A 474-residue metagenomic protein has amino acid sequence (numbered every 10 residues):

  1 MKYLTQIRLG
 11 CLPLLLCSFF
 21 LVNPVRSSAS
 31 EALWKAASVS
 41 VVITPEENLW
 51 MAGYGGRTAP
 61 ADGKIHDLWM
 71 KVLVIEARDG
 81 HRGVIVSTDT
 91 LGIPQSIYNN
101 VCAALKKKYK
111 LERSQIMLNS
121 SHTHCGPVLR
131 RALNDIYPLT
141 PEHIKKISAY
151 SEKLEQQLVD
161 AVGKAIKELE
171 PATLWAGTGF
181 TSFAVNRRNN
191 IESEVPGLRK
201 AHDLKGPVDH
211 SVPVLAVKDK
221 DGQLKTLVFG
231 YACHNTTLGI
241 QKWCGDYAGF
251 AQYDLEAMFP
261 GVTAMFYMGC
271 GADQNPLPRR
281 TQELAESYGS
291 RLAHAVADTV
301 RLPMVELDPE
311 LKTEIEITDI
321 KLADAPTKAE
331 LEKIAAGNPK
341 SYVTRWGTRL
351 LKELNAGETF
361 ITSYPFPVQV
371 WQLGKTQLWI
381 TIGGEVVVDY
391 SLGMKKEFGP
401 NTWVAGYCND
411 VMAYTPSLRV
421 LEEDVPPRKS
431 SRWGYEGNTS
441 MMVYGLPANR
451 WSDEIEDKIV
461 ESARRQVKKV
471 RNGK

Functional and structural regions predicted by a protein language model:
M1-L14, N23-V25: Bacterial N-terminal signal peptides that target proteins for export
G10-L12, C17, G126-V128: Alpha-helical and His/Cys-centered functional microenvironments
S18, S27-S28: Serine residues within intrinsically disordered or low-complexity segments
N23-R26, P303-E306: N-terminal non-cleavable signal-anchor helices
S30-N119, T123-T263, Y267-G271, R280-S287 (+2 more regions): Conserved beta-alpha junction segments in alpha/beta enzyme cores
Q274-N275: Catalytic histidine-centered segment of alpha/beta-hydrolase-like enzymes
L292: Anionic-ligand-binding alpha/beta catalytic cores of soluble enzymes and soluble regulatory domains that recognize
